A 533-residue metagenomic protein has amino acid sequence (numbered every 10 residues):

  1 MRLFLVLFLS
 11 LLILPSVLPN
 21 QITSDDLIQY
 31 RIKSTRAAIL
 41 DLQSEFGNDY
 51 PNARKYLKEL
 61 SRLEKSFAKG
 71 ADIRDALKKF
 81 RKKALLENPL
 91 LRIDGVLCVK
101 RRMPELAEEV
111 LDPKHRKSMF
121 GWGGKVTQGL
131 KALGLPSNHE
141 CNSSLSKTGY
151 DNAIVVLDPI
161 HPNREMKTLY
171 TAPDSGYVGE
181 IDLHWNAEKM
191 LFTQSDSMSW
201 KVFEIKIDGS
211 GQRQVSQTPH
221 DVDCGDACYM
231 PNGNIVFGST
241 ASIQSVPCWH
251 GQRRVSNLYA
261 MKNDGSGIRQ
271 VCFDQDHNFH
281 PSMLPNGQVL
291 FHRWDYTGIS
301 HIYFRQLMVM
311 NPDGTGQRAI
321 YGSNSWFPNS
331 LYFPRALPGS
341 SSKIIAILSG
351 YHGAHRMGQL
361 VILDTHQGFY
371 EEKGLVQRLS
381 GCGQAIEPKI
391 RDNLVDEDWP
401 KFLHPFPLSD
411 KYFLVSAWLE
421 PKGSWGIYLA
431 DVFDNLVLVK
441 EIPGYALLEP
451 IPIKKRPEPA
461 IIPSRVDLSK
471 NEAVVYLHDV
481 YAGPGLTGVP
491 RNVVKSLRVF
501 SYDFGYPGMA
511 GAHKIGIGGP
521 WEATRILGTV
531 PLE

Functional and structural regions predicted by a protein language model:
G47-C141, L145-T168, G508: Long amphipathic alpha-helical scaffold segments
L91-R92, W185-N186, M230-N232, L284-N286 (+2 more regions): Residue-level detector of Asp-centered blade-edge/turn motifs that repeat once per structural unit in beta-propeller
R101-G149, S195, F237-R254, F291-R305 (+5 more regions): Short, conserved, GDST-rich strand-edge loop motifs in beta-rich repeat architectures
N152-P159, F203-D208, R253-D264, F304-T315 (+2 more regions): Beta-propeller blade signature
P162-G176, K206-D223, K262-D276, N311-S330 (+2 more regions): Multi-bladed beta-propeller domains
L337-Y428: Loop/turn-rich, solvent-exposed surfaces of beta-rich toroidal or solenoidal domains
